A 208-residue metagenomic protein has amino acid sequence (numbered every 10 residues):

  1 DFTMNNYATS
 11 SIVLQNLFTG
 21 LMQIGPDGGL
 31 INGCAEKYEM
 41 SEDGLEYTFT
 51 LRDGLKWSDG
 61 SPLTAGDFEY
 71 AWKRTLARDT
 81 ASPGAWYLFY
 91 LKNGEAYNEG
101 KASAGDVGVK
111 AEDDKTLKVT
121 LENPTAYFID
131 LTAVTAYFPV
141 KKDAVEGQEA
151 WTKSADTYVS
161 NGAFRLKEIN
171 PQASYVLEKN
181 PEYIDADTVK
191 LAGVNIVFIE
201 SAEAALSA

Functional and structural regions predicted by a protein language model:
D1-E42, V159: N-terminal lobe/hinge region of extracytoplasmic solute-binding protein
I12-N16, G25, G29, G33 (+8 more regions): Extracytoplasmic/secreted proteins, especially bacterial periplasmic and envelope-associated proteins
N16, G33-A35, E42-E46, A104 (+4 more regions): Extracytoplasmic
M22, P26, D53-K56, K73-A81 (+5 more regions): Sec-exported extracytoplasmic/periplasmic mature domains
K37-G84, K118: Aromatic- and charge-enriched surface segment that lines or borders ligand/interaction sites
E39, T50, E69, P83-K142: Surface-exposed binding/hinge segments that line and control ligand-binding clefts or catalytic entry sites
L121-V189, G193, E203: Gly/Pro-rich hinge or "lid" segments in bacterial periplasmic/extracellular proteins
N195-S207: Short helix-initiation/N-cap motifs at beta->coil->alpha
